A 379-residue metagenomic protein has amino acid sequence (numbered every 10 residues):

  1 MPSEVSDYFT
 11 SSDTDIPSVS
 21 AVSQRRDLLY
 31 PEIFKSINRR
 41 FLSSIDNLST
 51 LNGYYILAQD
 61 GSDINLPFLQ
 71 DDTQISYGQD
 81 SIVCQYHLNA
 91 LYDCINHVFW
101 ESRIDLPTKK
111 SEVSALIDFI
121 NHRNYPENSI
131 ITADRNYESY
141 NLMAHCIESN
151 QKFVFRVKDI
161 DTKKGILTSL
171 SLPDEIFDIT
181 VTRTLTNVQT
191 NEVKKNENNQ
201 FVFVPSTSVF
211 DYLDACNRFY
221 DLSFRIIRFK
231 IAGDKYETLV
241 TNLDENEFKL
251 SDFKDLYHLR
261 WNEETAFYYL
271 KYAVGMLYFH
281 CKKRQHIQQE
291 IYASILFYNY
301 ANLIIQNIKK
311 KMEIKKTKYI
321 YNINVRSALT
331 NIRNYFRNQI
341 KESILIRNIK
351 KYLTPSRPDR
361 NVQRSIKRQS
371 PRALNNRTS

Functional and structural regions predicted by a protein language model:
M1, Y8, A21-R26, S36-I37 (+4 more regions): Single, function-defining residue in the core of a domain
S6-D13: The alpha-helix within a helix-turn-helix
T14-P31: Major-groove recognition helix of helix-turn-helix-like DNA-binding domains
E32-D46: Short Lys/Arg-enriched helix C-cap and helix-to-coil transition segments that create basic nucleic-acid-contact patches
I45-T50, K230: Short boundary motifs at domain starts and secondary-structure transition points
Y55-L57: Conserved beta-strand elements of the Class I
T73: Phosphate/adenylate-binding "loop-and-lid" substructures adjacent to NTP/NAD/dNTP-binding pockets in NTP-dependent
Y77-G78: Extracellular beta-strand-rich solenoid/capping regions of secreted or surface-exposed proteins that bind or remodel
